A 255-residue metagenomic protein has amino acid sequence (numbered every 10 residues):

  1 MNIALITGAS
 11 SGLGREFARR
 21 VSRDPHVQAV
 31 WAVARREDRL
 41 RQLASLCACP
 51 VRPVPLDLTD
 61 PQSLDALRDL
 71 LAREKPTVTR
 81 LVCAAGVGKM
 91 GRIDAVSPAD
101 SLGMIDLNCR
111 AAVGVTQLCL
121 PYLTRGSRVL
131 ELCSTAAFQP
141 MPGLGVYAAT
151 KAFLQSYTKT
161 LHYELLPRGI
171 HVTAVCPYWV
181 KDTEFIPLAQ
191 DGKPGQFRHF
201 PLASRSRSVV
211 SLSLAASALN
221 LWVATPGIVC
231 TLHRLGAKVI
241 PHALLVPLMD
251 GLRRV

Functional and structural regions predicted by a protein language model:
S10-S11: Conserved glycine-rich cofactor-binding loop
H26-Q42: Conserved glycine-rich Rossmann-like NAD(P)H-binding loop of the short-chain dehydrogenase/reductase
A84-K89: Conserved NAD(P)H cofactor-binding loop of Rossmann-fold oxidoreductase domains
R92-I93, S97-I105: Substrate-binding pocket helix/loop in short-chain dehydrogenase/reductase
T116, T150: Active-site helix of classical SDR
S134: Residue(s) in the substrate-gating loop at a strand-loop-helix junction that position the organic substrate next
A174, Q196-T231: C-terminal helical subdomain
